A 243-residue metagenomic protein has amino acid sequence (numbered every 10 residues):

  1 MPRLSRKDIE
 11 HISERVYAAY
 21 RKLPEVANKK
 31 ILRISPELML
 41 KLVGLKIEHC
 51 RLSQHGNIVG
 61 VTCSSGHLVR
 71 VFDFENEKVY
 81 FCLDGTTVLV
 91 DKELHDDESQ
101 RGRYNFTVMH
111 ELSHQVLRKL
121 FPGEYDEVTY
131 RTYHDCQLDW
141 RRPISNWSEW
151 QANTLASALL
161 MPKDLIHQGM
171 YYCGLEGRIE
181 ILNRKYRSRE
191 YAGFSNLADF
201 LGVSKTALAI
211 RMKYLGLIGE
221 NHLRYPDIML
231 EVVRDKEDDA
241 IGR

Functional and structural regions predicted by a protein language model:
M1-R243: Active-site hotspot residues in diverse enzymes, especially metal/ion-binding acidic/histidine motifs
